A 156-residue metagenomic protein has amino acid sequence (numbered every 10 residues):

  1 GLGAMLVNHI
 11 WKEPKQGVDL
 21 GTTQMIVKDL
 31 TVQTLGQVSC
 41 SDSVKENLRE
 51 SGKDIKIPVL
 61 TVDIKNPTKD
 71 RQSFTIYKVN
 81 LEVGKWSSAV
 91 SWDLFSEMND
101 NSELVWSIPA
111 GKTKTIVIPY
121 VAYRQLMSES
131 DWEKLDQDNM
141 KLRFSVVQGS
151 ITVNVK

Functional and structural regions predicted by a protein language model:
G1-K45, G52, N154-K156: Membrane engagement elements in two modes
G21, I26-K28, Q33-L35, K65 (+5 more regions): A structural detector for beta-sheet-dominated domains
T22-L35, S107-V121: Conserved long hydrophobic alpha-helices within structured protein cores
G36-V59, P67-Q72, S107-A110: Short, solvent-exposed beta-strand/turn "edge" segments of beta-rich domains on protein surfaces
K56-P58, S73-K78, L135-Q137: Short coil-to-beta strand junction motifs in C2/discoidin
L60-I64, I118: Buried hydrophobic-core signal for structured, non-transmembrane domains
K65-K114, V155: The feature marks short-to-medium sequence segments in extracytoplasmic or secretory-pathway proteins
V79-W86, P109-K156: Surface-exposed edge beta-strand/loop patches
